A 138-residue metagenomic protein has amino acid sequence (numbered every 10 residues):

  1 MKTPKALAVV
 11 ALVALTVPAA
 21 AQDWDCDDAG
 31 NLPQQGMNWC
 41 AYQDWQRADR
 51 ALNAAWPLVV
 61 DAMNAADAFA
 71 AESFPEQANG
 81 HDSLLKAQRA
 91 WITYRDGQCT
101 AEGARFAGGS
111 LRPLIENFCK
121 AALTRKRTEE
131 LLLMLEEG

Functional and structural regions predicted by a protein language model:
M1-A8: Bacterial N-terminal signal peptides that target proteins for export
A11-A14: Repetitive helical segments and hydrophobic/amphipathic motifs
T16-P18: N-terminal signal peptide c-region/cleavage motif recognized by signal peptidases
A20-G138: N-terminal alpha-helical modules
